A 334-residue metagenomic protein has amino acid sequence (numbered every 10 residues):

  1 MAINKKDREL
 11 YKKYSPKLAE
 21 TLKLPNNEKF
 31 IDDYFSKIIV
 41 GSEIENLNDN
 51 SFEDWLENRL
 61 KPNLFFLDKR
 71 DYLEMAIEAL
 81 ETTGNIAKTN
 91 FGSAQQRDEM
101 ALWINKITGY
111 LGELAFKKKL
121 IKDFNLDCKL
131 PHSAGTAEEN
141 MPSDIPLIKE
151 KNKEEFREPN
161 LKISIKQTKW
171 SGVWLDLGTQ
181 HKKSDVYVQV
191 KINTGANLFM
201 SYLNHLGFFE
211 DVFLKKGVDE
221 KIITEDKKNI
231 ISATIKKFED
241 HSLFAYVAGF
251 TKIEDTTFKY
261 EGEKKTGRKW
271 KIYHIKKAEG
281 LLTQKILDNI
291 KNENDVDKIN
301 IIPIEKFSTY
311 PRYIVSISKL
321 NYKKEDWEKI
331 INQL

Functional and structural regions predicted by a protein language model:
M1-M141, K149-L161, Q167-L334: Nucleic-acid endonuclease domains
